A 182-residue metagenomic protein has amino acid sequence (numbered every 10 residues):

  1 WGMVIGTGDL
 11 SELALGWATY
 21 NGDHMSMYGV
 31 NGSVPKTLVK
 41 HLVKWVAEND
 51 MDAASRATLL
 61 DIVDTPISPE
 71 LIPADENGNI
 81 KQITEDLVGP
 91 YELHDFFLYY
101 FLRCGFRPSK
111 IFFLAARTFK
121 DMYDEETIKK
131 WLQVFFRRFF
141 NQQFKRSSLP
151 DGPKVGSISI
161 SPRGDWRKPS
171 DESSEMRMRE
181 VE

Functional and structural regions predicted by a protein language model:
W1-E182: ATP/NTP-dependent adenylation/nucleotidyl-transfer catalytic domains that generate, transfer, or process NMP-activated
